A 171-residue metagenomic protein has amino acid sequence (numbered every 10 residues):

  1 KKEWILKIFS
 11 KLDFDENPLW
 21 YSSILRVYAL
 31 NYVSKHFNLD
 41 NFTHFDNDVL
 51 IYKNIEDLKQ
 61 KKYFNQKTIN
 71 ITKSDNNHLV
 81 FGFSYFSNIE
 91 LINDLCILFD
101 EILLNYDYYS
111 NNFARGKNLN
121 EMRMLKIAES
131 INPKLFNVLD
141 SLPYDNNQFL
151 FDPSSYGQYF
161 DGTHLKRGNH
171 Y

Functional and structural regions predicted by a protein language model:
K1-K35: Active-site-proximal specificity loops/subdomain of glycosyltransferases
L19-S23, N77, A114-E121: Aromatic-acidic/polar surface patches that form glycan- and anion
S22, R26-A29, L91, N120-L125: Catalytic-loop motifs flanking and including active-site residues across diverse enzymes
S22-I69: GT-A fold catalytic core of metal-dependent nucleotide-sugar glycosyltransferases, centered on the diacidic
V49-I51, D75-N77, L91, P143-Y144: Short, solvent-exposed loop/turn segments at secondary-structure junctions
F64-G82: A short, conserved acidic/glycine-rich loop-to-beta-strand motif that forms the donor nucleotide-sugar/metal
F81-E90: Short glycine- and hydrophobic/aromatic-rich loop-to-beta-strand nucleating segment in the catalytic cores
N93-Y171: Catalytic core and acceptor-binding pocket of nucleotide-sugar-dependent glycosyltransferases
